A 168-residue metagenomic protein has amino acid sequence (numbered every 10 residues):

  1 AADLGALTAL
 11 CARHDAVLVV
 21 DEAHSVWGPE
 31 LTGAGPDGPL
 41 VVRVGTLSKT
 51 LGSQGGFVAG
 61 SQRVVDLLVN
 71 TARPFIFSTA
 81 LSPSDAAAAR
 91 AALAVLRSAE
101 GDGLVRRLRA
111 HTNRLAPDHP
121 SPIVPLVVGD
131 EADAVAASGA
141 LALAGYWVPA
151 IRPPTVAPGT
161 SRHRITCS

Functional and structural regions predicted by a protein language model:
A1-D15, E22-T46: Active-site pre-lysine segment of PLP-dependent enzymes
A23-S25, Q62, S82, P153-V156: Short, ordered loop/turn segments at secondary-structure junctions
P36-L67, A88: Active-site PLP attachment segment
G55, A72-L81: A short glycine-threonine-serine/GTX helix/turn-capping micro-motif
A80-G101, R107, H111, A116: Structural motif of enzymes handling amino- and sulfur-group chemistry
L104-G145, P153-T155, G159-H163, C167: Conserved PLP-binding catalytic core of the aspartate aminotransferase-like
